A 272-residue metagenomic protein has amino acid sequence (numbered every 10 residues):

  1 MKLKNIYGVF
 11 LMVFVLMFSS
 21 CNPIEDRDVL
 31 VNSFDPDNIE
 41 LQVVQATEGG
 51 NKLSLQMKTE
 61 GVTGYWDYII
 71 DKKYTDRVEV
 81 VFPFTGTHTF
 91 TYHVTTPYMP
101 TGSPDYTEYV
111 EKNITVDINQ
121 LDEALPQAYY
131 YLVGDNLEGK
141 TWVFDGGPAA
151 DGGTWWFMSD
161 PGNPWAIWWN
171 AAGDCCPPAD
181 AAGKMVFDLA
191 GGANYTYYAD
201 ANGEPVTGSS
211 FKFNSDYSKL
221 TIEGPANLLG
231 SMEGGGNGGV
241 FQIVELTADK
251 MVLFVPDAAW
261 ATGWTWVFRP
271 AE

Functional and structural regions predicted by a protein language model:
M1-F10: Bacterial N-terminal signal peptides that target proteins for export
L3, N22-A149: Acidic/polar, low-complexity intrinsically disordered N-terminal segments immediately downstream of a Sec signal
M17-S20: C-terminal motif of bacterial Sec signal peptides marking the signal peptidase cleavage site
V62, P97, N227-L229, A258-W260: Short coil/turn motifs at secondary-structure junctions
I70-Y74, A150, N170-L246: Contiguous, well-ordered beta-strand patches that form the walls/edges of small beta-barrel/beta-sandwich domains
Y131, T207-K212, Y217, K250-E272: Edge beta-strand at a domain terminus
A149-G153, G236-T265: Extracytosolic secretory-pathway proteins
D151-C175: Mixed-charge, low-complexity intrinsically disordered segments
